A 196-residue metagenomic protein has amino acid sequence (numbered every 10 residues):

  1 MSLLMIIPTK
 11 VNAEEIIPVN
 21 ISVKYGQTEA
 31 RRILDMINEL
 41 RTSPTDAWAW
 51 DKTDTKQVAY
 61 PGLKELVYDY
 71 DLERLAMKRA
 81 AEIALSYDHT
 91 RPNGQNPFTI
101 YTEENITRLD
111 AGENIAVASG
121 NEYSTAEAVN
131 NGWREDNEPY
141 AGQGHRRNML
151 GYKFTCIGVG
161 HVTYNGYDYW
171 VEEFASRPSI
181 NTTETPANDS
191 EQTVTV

Functional and structural regions predicted by a protein language model:
M1-I6, R41: Hydrophobic core
M5-E15: Sec-dependent signal peptide cleavage junction
I6, N96-T99, S190-Q192: Low-complexity intrinsically disordered segments
E14-E104, R146, Y152-I157: Short, well-ordered surface patches within globular domains
G62, D168, Q192: Exposed loop/turn and edge beta-strand positions of beta-sandwich/beta-sheet ligand-binding modules
K78-E82, N96-S179: A well-ordered secondary-structure block
R177-T195: Short, compositionally biased P/S/T/A/G/V-rich stretches that sit at domain boundaries
